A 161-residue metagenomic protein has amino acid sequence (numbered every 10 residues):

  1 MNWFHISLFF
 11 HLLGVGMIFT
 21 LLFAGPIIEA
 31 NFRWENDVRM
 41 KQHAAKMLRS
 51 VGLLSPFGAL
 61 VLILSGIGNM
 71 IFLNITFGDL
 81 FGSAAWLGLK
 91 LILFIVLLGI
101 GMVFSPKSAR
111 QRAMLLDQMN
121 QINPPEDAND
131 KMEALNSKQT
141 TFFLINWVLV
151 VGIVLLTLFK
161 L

Functional and structural regions predicted by a protein language model:
M1-L161: Polytopic transmembrane helical bundles with strong interfacial aromatic enrichment
